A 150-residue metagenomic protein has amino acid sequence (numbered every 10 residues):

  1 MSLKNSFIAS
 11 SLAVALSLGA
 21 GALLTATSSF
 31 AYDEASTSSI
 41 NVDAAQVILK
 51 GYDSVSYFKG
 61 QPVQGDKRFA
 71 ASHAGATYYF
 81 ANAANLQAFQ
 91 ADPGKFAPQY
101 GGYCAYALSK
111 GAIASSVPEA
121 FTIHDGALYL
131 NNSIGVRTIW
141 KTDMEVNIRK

Functional and structural regions predicted by a protein language model:
S2-A15: Bacterial N-terminal signal peptides that target proteins for export
A26-S28: N-terminal signal peptide c-region/cleavage motif recognized by signal peptidases
Y32-Q87: N-terminal secretory signal peptides
D43-V47, G51-Y52, A91-Y106: A low-complexity, Ser/Thr/Gly/Pro-enriched, surface-exposed linker/loop concept that marks segments flanking
Y79-F80, Y129-N132: Hydrophobic core segments of beta-strands in well-ordered, beta-rich domains
Q99-F121: An anionic, turn-rich surface loop/hairpin at beta-sheet edges that serves as a generic interaction/coordination patch
I134, K141-K150: C-terminal partner/receptor-binding element of secreted or periplasmic proteins
